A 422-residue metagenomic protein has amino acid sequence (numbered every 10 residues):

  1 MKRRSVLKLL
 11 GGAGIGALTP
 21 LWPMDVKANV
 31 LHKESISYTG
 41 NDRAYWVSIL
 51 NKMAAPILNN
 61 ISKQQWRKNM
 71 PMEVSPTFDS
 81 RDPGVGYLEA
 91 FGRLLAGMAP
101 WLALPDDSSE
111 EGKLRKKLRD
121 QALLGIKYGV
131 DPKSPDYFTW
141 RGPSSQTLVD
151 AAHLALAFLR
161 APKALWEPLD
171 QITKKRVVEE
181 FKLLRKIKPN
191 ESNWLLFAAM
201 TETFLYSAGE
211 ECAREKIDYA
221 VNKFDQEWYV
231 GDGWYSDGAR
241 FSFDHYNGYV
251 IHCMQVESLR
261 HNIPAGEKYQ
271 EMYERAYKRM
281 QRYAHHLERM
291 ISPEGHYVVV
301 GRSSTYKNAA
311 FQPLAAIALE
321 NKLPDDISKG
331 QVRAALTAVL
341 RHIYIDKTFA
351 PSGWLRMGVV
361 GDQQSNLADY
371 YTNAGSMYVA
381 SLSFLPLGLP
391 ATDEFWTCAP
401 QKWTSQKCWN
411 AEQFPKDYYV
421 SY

Functional and structural regions predicted by a protein language model:
S5-V26: N-terminal export signals
L21-A44: C-terminal segment of N-terminal export signals and the immediately downstream linker at the start of the mature
N59-D79, V130-P135, V339-Y422: CBM-like carbohydrate-recognition segments
Q65-M70, T77-E110: N-terminal domain-start signal
Y87, M98-P100, R115-Y277, R289-A315 (+1 more regions): Aromatic-lined, polymer-binding surfaces characteristic of secreted/periplasmic polysaccharide-degrading enzymes
E271-D369, C398-A411: Non-catalytic carbohydrate-binding regions of carbohydrate-active enzymes
